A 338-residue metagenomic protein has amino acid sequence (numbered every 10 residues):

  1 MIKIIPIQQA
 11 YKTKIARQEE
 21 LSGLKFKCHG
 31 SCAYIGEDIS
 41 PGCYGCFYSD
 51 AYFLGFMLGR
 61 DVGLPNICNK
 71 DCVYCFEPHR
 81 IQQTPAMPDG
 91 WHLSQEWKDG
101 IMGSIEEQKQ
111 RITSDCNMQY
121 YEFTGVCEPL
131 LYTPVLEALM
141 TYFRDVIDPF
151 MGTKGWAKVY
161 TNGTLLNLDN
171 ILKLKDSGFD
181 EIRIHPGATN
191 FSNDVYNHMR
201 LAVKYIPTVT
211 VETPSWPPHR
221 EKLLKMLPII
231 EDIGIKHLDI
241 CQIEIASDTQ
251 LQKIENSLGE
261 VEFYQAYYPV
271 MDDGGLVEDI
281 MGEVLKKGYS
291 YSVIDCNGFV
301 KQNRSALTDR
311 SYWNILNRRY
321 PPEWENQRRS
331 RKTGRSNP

Functional and structural regions predicted by a protein language model:
M1-P65, K70-Y74: Flexible, acidic/Gly-rich N-terminal and inter-domain linker regions that tether and position cofactor-handling modules
L54, L64-N66, I81-A86, Q95-D99 (+5 more regions): Conserved mixed alpha/beta catalytic, RNA-binding, or beta-rich assembly cores of soluble enzyme, regulatory
H79-E96, D115-Y132, V146-L166, L174-V195 (+2 more regions): Core AdoMet radical
R111-I112, K173-L174, A202, I230: Generic structural signal for hydrophobic
T133-T141, N167-K175, D194-M199, L223 (+1 more regions): Distinct, well-ordered alpha-helical segments
L136-T153, K175, H198-K204, M281-G288: Surface-exposed amphipathic alpha-helices with a cationic face
Y196-R304, R318-R328: Conserved C-terminal portion of the radical SAM core fold that forms the substrate/S-adenosylmethionine-binding
R329-P338: C-terminal functional modules
